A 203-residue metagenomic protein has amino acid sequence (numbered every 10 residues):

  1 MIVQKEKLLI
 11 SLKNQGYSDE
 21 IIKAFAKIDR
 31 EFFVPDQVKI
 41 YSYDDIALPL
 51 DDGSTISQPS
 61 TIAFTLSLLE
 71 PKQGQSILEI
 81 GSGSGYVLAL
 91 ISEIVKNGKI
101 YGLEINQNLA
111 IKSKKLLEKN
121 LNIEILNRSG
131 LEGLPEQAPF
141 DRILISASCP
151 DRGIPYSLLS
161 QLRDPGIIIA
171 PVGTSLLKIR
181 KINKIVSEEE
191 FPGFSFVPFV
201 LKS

Functional and structural regions predicted by a protein language model:
M1-L78, Y86-L90, L109-K112, L117 (+1 more regions): Class I SAM-dependent transferase core
L66, P71-V186: Conserved nucleotide-cofactor-binding alpha/beta core module
R142, K202-S203: Positively charged
